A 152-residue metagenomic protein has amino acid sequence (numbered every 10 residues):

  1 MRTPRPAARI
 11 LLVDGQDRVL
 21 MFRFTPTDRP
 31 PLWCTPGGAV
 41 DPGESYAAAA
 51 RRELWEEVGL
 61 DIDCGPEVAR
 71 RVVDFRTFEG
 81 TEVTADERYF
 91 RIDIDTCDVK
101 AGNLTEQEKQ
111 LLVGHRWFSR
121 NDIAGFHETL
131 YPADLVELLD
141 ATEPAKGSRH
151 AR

Functional and structural regions predicted by a protein language model:
M1-V19, A39-P42: Conserved N-terminal beta-strand and adjoining loop/helix that marks the start of the Nudix/MutT-like hydrolase domain
T3-R5, D14, D28, E82-A85 (+1 more regions): A generic fold-level signal
L12-G15, F24, I92-I94: Active-site beta-strand termini and strand-to-loop segments that position acidic
R18-E56: Conserved Nudix-box catalytic region and its N-terminal flanking loop in Nudix hydrolases and closely related
V40-D63, R71-E128: Unchanged
H127-R152: Charged phosphate-binding loop/patch that engages nucleotide di/tri-phosphates or the phosphate backbone of nucleic
